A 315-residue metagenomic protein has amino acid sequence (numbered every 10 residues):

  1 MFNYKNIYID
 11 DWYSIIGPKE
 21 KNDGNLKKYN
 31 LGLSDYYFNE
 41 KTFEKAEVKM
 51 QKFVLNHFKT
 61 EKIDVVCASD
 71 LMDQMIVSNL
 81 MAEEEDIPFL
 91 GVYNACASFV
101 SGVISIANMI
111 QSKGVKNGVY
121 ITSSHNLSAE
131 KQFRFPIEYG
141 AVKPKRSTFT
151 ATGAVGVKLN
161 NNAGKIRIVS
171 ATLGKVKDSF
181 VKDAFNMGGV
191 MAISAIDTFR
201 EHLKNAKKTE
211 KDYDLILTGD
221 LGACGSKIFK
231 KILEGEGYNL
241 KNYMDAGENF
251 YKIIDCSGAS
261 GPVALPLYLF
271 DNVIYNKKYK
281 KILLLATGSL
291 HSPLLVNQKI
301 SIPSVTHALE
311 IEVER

Functional and structural regions predicted by a protein language model:
M1-E44, P136-K208, N242-Y251, K281-T287 (+1 more regions): Condensing-enzyme catalytic core mediating Claisen C-C bond formation in acyl metabolism
I15, A68-Q74, S124-H125, G164: Short glycine-enriched loops at secondary-structure junctions
E20-N22, V77-N79, A129-F135, K227-F229 (+1 more regions): Short acidic, glycine/serine/threonine-rich loops at helix termini
T42-A97, D212-K227, K231-I232: Conserved beta-ketoacyl condensing-enzyme motif
K45-E61, V103-S105, V190-A206, P266-V273: Short, well-ordered amphipathic alpha-helical segments that serve as non-catalytic structural scaffolds within diverse
A68-S69, G118-S124, I282-T287: Short beta-strand segments
L90-S101, V142-K145, F185, F250-V263: Cysteine-centered functional microenvironments
Y93-Y120, V157-L159, S260-K278: Active-site-proximal alpha-helical scaffold in enzymes
